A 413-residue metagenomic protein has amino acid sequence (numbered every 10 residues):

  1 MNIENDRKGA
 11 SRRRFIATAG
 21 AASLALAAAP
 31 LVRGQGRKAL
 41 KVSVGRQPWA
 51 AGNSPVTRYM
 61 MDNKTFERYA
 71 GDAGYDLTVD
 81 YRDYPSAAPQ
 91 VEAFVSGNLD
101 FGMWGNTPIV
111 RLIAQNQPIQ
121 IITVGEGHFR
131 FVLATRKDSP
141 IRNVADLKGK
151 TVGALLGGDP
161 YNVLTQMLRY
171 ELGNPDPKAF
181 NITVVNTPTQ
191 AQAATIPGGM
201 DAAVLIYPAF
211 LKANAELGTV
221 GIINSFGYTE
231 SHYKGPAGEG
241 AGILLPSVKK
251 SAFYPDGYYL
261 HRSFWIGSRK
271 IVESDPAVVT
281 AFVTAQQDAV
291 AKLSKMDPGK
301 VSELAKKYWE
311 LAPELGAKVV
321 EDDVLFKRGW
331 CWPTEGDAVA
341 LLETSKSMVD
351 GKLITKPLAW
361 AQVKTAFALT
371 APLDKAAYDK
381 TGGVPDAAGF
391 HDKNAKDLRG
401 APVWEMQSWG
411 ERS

Functional and structural regions predicted by a protein language model:
M1-R14, A21-L24: N-terminal secretory signal peptides
K41-D62, L156-P160: Extracytoplasmic "Venus flytrap"
A50-A51, V272-P357: Secondary-structure end/capping motifs
R58-D76, N162-V184, N214-G218: Ligand-binding cleft/hinge of the Venus flytrap
D80-E92, G105, K178-I196, L205-A209 (+1 more regions): Short helix-initiation/N-cap motifs at beta->coil->alpha
R136-T151, P175, S274-A277: Flexible hinge/capping segments at coil-to-helix
Q190, G198-Y308: Pocket-lining segment of extracytoplasmic ligand-binding domains
K346-S413: Conserved C-terminal helix/tail region of periplasmic/extracytoplasmic solute-binding proteins
